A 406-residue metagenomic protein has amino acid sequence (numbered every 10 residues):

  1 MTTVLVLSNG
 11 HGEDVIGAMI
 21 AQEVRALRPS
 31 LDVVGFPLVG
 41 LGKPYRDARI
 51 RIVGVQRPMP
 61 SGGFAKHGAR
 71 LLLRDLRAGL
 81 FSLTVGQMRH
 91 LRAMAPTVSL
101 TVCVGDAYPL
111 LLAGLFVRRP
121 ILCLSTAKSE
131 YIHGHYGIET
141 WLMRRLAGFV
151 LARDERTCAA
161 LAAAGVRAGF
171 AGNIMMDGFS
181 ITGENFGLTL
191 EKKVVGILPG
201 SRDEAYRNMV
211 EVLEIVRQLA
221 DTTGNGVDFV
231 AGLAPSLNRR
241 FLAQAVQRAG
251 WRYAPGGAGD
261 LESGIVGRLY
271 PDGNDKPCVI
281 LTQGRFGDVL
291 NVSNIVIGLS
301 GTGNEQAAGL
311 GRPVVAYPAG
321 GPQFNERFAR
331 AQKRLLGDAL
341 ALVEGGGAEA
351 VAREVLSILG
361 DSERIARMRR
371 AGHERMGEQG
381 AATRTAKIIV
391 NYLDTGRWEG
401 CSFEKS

Functional and structural regions predicted by a protein language model:
M1-S406: Nucleotide-activated sugar donor-binding and catalytic core shared by glycosyltransferases and related lipid-linked
